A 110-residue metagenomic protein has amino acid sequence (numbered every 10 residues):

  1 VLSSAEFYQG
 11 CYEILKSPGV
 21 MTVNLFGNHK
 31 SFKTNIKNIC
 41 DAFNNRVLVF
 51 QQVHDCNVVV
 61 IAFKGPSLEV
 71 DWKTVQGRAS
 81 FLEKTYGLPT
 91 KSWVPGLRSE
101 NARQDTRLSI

Functional and structural regions predicted by a protein language model:
V1, K33-T34, V60: Short, well-ordered secondary-structure micro-motifs
S3-S17: A short glycine-rich, Lys/Arg-flanked "PGG" loop and its adjoining helix->strand segment in the class I
Y8, K30-A42: Short alpha-helix
P18-L25: Conserved beta-strand signature within the Rossmann-like core of class I S-adenosyl-L-methionine
L25-G27, Q51, K64: Active-site proximal loops enriched in glycine and acidic residues that flank catalytic Cys/His/Asp and coordinate
F43-H54: Conserved S-adenosyl-L-methionine
V58-I110: SAM/dcSAM-binding transferase cores
